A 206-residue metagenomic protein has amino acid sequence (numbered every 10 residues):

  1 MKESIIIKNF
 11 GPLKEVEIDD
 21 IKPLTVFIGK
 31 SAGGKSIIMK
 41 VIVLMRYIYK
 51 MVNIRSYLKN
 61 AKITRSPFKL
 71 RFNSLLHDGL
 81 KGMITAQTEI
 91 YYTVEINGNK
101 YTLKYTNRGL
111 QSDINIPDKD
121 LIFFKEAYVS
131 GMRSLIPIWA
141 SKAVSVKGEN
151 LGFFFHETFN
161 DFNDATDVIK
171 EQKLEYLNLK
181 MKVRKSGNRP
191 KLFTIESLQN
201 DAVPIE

Functional and structural regions predicted by a protein language model:
M1-L44: Pre-Walker A-like glycine/lysine-rich segment at the N-terminus of P-loop NTPase domains
I48-E206: Phosphate-coordinating catalytic segments in nucleotide- and nucleic-acid-processing enzymes
